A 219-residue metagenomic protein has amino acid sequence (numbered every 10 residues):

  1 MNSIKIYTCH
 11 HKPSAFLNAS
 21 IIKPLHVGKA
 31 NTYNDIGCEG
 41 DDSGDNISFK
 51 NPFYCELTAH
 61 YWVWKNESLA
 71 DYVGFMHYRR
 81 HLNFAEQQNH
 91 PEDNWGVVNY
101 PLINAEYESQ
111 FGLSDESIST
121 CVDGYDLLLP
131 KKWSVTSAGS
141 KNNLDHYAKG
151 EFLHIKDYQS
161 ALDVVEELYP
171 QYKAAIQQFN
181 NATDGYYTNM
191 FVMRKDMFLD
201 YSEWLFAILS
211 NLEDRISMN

Functional and structural regions predicted by a protein language model:
M1-N219: ER/Golgi luminal nucleotide-sugar-dependent glycosyltransferases, focusing on the catalytic module
